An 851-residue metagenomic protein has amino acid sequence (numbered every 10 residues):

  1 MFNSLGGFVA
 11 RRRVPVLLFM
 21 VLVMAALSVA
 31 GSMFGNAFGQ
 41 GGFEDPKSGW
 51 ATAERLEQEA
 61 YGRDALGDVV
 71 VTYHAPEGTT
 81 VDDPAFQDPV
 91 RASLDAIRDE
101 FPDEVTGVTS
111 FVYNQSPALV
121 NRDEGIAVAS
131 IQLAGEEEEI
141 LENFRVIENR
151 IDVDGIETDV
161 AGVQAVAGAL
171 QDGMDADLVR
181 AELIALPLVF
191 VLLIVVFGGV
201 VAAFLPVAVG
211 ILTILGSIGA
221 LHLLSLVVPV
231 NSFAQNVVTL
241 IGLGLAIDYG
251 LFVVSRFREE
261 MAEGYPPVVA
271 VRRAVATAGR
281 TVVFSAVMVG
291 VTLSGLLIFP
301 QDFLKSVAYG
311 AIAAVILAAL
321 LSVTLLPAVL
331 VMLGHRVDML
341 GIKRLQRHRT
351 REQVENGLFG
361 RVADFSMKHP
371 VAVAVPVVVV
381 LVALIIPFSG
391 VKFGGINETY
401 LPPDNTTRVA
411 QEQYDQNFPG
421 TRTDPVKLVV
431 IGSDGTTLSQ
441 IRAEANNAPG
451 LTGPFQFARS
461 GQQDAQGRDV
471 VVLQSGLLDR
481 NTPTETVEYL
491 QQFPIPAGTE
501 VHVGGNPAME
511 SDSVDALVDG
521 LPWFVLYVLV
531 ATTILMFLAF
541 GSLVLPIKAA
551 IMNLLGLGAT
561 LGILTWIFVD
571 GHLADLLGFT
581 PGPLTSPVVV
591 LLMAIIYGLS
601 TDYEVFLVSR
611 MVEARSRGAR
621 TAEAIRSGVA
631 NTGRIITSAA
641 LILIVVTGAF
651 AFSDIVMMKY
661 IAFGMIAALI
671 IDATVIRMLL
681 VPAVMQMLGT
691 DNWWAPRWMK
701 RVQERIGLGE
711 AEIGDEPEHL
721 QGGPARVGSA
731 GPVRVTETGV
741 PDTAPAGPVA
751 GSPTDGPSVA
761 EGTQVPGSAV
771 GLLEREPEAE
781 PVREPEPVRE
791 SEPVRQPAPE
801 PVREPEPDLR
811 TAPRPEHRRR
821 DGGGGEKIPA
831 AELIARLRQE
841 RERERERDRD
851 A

Functional and structural regions predicted by a protein language model:
M1-A37, D103, A134-F393, A508-R775: Membrane-embedded transmembrane helical bundles of large multi-pass transporters/channels
A37-G41, I396-N397: Short hinge/gating elements
K47-L66, E77-A167, G390-D575, P583 (+2 more regions): Structured non-transmembrane domains adjacent to transmembrane bundles in polytopic membrane proteins
T738-V740, T754, Q764, P787 (+5 more regions): Intrinsic disorder/low-complexity segments
G751, A769-E774, V782, E800-E804 (+1 more regions): Eukaryotic intrinsically disordered, low-complexity regulatory segments enriched in serine/threonine with acidic
R775-A779, R783, R789, R795 (+4 more regions): Arginine-selective low-complexity/disordered segments
V802-A851: Intrinsically disordered, compositionally biased tail regions
